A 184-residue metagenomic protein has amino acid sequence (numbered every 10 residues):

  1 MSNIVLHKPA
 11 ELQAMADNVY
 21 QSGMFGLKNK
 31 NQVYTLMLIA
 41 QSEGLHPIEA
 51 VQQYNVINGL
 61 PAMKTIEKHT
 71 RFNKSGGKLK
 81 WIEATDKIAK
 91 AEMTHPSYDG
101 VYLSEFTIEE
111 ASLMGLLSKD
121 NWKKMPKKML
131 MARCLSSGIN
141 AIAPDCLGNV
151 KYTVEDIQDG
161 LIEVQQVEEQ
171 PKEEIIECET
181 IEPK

Functional and structural regions predicted by a protein language model:
M1-K184: Polyanion-binding surfaces on beta-sheet-dominated domains and ring/shell assemblies
